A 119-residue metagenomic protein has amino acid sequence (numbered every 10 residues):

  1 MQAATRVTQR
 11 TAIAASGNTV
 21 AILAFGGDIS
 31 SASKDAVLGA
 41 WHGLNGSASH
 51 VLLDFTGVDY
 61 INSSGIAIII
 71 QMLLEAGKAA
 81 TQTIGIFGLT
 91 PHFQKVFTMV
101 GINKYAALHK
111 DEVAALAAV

Functional and structural regions predicted by a protein language model:
Q2-G39, F55-G57: STAS-typified acidic loop motif
S31-A106: Amphipathic alpha-helical interaction surfaces in cytosolic regulatory modules
A107-D111: Short acidic-hydrophobic, aromatic-tinged amphipathic segments that line or gate anion-handling sites
